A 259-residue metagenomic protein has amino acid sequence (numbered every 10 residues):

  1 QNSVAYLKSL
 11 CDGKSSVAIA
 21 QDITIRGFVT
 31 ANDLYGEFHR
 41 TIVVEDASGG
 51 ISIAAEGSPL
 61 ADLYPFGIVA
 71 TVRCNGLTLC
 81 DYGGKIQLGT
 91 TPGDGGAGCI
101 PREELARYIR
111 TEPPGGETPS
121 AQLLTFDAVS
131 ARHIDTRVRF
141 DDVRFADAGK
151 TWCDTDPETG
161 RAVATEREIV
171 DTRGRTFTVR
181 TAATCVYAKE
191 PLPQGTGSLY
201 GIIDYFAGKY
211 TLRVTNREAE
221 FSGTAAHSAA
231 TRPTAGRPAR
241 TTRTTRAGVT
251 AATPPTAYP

Functional and structural regions predicted by a protein language model:
Q1-P238, Y258: OB-fold nucleic-acid-binding modules
T231-P255: Polycationic, low-complexity disordered segments in secreted or periplasmic proteins
